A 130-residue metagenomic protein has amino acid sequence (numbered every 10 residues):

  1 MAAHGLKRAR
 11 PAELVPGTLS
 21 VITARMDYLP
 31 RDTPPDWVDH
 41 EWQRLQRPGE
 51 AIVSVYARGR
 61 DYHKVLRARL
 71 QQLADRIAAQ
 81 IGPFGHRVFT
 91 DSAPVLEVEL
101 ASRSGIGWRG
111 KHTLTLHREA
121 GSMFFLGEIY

Functional and structural regions predicted by a protein language model:
M1-Y130: Auxiliary alpha/beta "docking" domains used to position bulky ligands
